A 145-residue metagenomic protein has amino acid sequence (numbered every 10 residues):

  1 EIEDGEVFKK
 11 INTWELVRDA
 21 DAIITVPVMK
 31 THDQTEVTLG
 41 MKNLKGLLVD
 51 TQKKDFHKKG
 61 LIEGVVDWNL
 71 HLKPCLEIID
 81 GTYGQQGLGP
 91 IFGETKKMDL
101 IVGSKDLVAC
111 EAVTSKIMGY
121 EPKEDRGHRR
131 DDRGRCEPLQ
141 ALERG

Functional and structural regions predicted by a protein language model:
E1-G145: Extended, low-polarity segments enriched in aliphatic/aromatic residues
